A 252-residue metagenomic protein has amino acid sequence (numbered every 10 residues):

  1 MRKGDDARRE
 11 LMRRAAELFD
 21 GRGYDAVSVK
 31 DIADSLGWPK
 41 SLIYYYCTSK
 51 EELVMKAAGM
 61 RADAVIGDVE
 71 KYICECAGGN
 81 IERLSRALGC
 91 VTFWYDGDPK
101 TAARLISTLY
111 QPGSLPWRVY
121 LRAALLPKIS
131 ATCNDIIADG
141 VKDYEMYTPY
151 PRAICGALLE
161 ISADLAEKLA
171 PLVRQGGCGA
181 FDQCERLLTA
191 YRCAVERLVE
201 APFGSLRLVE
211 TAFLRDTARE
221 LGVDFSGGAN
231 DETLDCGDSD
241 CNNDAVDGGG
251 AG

Functional and structural regions predicted by a protein language model:
E10, R14, L18-E52, K56: Helix-turn-helix
G21-R22, C76, D98, D143: Short coil/turn segments at alpha/beta junctions that flank glycine-rich nucleotide-binding fingerprints
K56, E70-T101, P151-L158, L188: Hydrophobic alpha-helical connector segments
G59-A64: Short, basic, alpha-helical segments at the C-terminal edge of helix-turn-helix-like DNA-binding modules
F93, G97-N134, E145, R152-A153: Short secondary-structure transition hinges
R122-L125, V141-L159, Q183-R186: All-alpha amphipathic helical-bundle segments outside canonical DNA-binding/catalytic cores that form hydrophobic
A131-K142, E160, E167-P171, Q175-G252: C-terminal peripheral helix-coil segments that are non-catalytic and often amphipathic
